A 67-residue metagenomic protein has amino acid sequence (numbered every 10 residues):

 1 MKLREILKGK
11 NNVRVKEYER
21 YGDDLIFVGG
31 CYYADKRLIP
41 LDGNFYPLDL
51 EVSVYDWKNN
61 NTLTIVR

Functional and structural regions predicted by a protein language model:
M1, V66-R67: Short intrinsically disordered terminal tails
L3-R4, L63: Flexible loop/turn and low-complexity linker elements, especially glycine-anchored beta turns and charged/proline-rich
R4, K8-N11: Catalytic phosphate/metal-binding cores of nucleic-acid and nucleotide-processing enzymes, i.e., regions that mediate
R14-V66: Acidic, low-complexity, intrinsically disordered interaction modules
